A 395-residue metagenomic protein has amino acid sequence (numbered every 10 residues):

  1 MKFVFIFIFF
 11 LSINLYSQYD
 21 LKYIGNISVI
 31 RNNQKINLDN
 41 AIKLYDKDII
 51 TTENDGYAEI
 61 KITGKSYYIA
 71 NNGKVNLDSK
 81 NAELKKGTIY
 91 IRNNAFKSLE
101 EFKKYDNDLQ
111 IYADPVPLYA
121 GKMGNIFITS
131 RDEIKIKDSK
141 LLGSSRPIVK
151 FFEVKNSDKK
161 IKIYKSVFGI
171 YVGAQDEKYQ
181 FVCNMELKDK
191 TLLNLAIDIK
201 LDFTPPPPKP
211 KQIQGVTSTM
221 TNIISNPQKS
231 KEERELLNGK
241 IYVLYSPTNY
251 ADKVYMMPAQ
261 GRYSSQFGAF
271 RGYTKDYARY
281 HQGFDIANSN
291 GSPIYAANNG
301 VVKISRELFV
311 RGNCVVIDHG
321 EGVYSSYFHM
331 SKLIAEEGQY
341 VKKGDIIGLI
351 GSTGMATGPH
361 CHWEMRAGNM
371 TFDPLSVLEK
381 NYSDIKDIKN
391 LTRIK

Functional and structural regions predicted by a protein language model:
F3-I13: Sec-dependent N-terminal signal peptides
Q18-Q34, D46, T51-Y57, K65 (+2 more regions): Glycine- and acidic-residue-biased ligand/ion/polar-headgroup-sensing regions
D20-G25, T51, K80-D108, K211-K253: Polar, low-hydrophobicity, Gly/Ser/Thr/Asn/Asp-enriched low-complexity stretches outside signal peptides
L99-P208: Cationic-aromatic interfacial patches
D198-R311: Surface-exposed, glycine-biased beta-strand/turn segments
H281-Q282, A296-I334, P359-E364: Zn2+-dependent peptidoglycan hydrolase active-site motif and core
P293-K303, A335-I350: Short, well-structured beta-strand-loop connectors
N313-V316, Q339-K389: Conserved, short, structured surface segments that act as functional micro-motifs
